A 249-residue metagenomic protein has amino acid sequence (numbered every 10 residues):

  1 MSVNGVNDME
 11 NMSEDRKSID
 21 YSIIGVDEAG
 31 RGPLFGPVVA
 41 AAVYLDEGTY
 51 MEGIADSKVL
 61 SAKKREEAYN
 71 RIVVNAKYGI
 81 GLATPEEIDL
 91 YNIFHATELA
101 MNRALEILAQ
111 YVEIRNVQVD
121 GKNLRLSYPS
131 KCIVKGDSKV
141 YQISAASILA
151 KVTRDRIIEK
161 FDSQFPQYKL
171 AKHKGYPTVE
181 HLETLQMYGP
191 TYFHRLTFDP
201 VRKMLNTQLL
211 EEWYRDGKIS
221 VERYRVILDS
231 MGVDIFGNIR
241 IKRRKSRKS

Functional and structural regions predicted by a protein language model:
M1-S249: RNase H-like, Mg2+-dependent phosphodiesterase core, and more generally RNA phosphate-backbone-engaging helix-loop
